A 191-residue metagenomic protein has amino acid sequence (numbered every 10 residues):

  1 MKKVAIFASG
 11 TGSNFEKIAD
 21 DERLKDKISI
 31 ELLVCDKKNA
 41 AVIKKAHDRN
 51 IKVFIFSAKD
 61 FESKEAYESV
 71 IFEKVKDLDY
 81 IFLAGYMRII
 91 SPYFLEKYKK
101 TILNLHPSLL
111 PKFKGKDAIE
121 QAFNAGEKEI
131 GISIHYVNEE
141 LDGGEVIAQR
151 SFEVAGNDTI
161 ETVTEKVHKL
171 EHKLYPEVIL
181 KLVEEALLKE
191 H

Functional and structural regions predicted by a protein language model:
M1-A41, K45: N-terminal Rossmann-like dinucleotide-binding module
S13, A40-A41, E62, R88-I89 (+1 more regions): Short alpha-helical
E16-D20, S69-K76, K173-P176, L180: Amphipathic, non-transmembrane alpha-helical secondary structure
D21, I28, M87-E190: Donor/substrate-binding cores of folate-linked one-carbon enzymes
D26-V70: Short, surface-exposed acidic-centric catalytic microdomains
V70-Y98: A glycine-rich beta-strand to alpha-helix segment that forms a phosphate/ribose-binding loop at ligand/cofactor sites
